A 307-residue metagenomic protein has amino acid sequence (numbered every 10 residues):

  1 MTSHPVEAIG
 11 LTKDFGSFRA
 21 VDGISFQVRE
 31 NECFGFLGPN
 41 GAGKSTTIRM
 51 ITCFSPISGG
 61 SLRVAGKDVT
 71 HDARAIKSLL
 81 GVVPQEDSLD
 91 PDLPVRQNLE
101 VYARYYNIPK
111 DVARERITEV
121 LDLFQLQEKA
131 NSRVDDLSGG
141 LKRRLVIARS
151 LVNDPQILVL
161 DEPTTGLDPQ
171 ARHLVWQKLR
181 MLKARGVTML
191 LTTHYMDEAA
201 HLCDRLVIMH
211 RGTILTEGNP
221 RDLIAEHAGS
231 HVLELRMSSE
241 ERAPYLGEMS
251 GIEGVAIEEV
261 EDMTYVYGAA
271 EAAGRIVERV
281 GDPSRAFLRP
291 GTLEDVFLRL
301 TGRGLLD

Functional and structural regions predicted by a protein language model:
G60-H71, A75-I76: Conserved ABC transporter NBD signature motif
E100, R104, D111-K129: Conserved ABC ATPase "signature" region
R133-G140: Conserved ABC ATPase signature
D154: Conserved catalytic motifs of ABC-family nucleotide-binding domains
L158-D161: Catalytic Walker B motif of ABC-type/P-loop ATPase nucleotide-binding domains
W176-G268: ABC transporter nucleotide-binding domain
